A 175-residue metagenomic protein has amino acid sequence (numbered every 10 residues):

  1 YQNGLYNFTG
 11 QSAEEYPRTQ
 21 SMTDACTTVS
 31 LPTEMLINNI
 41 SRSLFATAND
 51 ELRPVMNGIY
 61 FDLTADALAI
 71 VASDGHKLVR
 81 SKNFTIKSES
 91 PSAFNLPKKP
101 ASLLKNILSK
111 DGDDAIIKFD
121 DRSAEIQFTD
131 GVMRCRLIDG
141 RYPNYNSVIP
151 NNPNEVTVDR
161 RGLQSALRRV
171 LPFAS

Functional and structural regions predicted by a protein language model:
Y1-S175: Structural preference for solvent-exposed beta-strand-turn elements and adjacent flexible terminal/loop segments within
